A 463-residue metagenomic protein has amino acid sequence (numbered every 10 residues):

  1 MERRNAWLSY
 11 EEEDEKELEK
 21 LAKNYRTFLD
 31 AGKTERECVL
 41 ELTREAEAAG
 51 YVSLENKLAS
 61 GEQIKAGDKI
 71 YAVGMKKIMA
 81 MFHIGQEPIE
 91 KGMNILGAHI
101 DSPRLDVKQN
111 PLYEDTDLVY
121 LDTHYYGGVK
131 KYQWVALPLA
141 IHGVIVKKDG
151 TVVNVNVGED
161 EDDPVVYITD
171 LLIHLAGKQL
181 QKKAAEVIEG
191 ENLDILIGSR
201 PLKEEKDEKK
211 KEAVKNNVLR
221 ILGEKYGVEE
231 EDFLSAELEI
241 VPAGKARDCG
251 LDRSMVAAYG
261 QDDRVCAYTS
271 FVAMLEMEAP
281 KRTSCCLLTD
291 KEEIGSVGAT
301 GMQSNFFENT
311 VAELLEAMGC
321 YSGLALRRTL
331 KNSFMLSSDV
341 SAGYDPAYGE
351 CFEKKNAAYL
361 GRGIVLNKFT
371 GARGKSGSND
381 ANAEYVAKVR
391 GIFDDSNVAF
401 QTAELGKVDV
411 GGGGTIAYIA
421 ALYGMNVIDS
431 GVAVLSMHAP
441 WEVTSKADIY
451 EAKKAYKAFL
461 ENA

Functional and structural regions predicted by a protein language model:
M1-A463: N-terminal hydrophobic/helix-forming segments and targeting peptides
